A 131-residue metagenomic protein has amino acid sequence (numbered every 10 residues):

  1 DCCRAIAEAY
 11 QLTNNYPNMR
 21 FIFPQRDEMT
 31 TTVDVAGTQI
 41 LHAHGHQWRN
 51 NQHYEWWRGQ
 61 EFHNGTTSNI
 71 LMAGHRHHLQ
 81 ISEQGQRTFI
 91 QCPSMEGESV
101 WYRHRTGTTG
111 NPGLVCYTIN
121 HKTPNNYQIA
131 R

Functional and structural regions predicted by a protein language model:
R4, A9-M29, V35-I129: Conserved beta-sheet core of the metallophosphoesterase superfamily
